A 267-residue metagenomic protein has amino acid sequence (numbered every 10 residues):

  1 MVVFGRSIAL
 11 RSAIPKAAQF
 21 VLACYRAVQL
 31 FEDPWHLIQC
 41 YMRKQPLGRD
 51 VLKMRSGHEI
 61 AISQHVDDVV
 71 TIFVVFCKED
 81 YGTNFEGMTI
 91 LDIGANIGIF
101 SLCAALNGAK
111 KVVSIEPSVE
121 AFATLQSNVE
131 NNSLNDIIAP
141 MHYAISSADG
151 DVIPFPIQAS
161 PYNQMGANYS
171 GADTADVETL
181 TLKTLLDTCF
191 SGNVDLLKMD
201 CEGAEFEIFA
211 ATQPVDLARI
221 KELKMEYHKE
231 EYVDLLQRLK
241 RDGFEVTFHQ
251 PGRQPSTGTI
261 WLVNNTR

Functional and structural regions predicted by a protein language model:
M1-R267: Phosphate/nucleotide-binding beta-alpha loop and adjacent structural elements of enzyme active sites
